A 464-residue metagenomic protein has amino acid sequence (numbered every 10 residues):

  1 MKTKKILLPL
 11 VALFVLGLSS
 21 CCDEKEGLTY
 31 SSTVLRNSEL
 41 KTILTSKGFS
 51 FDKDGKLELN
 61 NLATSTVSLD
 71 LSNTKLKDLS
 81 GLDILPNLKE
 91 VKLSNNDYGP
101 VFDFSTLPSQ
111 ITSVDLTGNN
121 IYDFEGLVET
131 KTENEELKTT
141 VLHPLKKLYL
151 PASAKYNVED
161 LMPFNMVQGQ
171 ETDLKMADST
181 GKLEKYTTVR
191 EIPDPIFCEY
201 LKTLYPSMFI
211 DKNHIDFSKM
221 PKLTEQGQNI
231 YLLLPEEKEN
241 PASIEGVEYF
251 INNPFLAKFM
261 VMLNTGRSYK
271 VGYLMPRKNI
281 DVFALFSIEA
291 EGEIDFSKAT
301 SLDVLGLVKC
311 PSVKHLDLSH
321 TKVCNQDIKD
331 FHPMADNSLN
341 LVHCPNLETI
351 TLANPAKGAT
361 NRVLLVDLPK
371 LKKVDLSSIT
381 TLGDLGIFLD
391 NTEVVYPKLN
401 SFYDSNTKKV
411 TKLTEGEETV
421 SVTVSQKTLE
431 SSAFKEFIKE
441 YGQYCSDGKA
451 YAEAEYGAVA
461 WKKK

Functional and structural regions predicted by a protein language model:
M1-S20: Sec-dependent bacterial lipoprotein signal peptides
C21-K75, G81-I84, N120, K131 (+5 more regions): N-terminal capping/linker segments that flank leucine-rich repeat
V67-L71, V91-L93, T112-L116, K146-L148 (+11 more regions): Conserved hydrophobic beta-strand positions in leucine-rich repeat
S72, S94, T117, P151 (+12 more regions): Feature marks extracellular polysaccharide-active and adherence modules
K75-K77, D97-P100, N120-Y122, K155 (+13 more regions): Canonical position 11/12 of the leucine-rich repeat
L79-L82, V101-L107, F124-L127, L148 (+13 more regions): Canonical leucine-rich repeat
G81-N87, S109-Q110, N252-F255, N279 (+5 more regions): Glycine-centered tight turns that cap/initiate beta-strands
P86-L88, P108-Q110, K278-N279, T300-D303 (+5 more regions): Short "repeat-start/strand-capping" segments in structured domains, especially the N-termini of parallel beta-helix
